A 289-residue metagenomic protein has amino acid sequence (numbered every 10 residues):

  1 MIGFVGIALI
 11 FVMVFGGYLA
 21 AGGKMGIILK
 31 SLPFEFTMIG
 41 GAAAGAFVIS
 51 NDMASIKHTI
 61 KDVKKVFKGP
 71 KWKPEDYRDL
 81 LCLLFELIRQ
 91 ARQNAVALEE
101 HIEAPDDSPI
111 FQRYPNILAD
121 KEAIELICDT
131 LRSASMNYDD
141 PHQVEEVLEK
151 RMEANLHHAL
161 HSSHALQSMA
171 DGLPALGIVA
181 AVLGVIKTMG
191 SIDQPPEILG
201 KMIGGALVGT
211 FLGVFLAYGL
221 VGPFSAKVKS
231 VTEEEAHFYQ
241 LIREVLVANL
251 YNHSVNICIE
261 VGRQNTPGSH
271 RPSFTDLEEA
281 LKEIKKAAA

Functional and structural regions predicted by a protein language model:
I2-G6, F15, A44: Divalent-cation
I2-L9, F34-M38: Alpha-helical transmembrane segments of integral membrane proteins
A8, V12-I27, V147, R151-K229: Helix-termination/interfacial motifs at the ends of transmembrane alpha-helices
L19-L160, E234-A289: Large intracellular
